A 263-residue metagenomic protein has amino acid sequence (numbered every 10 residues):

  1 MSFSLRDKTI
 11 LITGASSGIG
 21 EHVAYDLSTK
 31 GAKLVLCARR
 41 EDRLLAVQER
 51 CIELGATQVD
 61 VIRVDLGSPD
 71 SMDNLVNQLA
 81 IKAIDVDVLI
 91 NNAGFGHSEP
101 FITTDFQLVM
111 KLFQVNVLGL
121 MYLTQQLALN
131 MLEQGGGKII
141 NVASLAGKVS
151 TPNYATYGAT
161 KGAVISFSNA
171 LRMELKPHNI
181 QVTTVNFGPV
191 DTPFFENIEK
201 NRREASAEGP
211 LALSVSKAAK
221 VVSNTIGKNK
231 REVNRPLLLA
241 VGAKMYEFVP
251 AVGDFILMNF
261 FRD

Functional and structural regions predicted by a protein language model:
T9, S16-G18: Conserved glycine-rich cofactor-binding loop
A32-A46: Conserved glycine-rich Rossmann-like NAD(P)H-binding loop of the short-chain dehydrogenase/reductase
R63-N74, F106: The beta1-alpha1 cofactor-binding region of Rossmann-like NAD(H)/NADP(H)-dependent oxidoreductases
P100-F101, L108-K111: Substrate-binding pocket helix/loop in short-chain dehydrogenase/reductase
T124, T160: Active-site helix of classical SDR
S144: Residue(s) in the substrate-gating loop at a strand-loop-helix junction that position the organic substrate next
T184, A205-A240: C-terminal helical subdomain
